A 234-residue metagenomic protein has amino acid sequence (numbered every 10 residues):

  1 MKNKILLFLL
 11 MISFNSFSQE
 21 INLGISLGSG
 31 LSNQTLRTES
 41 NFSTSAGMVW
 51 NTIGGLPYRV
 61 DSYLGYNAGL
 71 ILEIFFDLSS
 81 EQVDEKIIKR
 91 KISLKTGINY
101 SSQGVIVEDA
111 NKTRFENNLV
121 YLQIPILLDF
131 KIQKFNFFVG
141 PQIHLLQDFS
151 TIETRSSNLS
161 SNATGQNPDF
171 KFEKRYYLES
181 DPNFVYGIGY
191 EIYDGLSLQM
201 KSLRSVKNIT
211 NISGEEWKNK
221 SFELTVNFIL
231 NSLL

Functional and structural regions predicted by a protein language model:
Q19-E81, R155, I229-L234: Short glycine/proline- and aromatic-enriched beta-strand/turn motifs that initiate or cap beta-hairpins
Q19-I21, S62-A68, R90, N118-L122 (+3 more regions): Residues that define the transmembrane beta-barrel architecture of outer-membrane proteins
N22, S26, Y190, D194 (+1 more regions): Outer-membrane beta-barrel "beta-signal"
L23-L27, L94-I98, I126, F137-V139 (+3 more regions): Membrane-embedded beta-strand positions of outer-membrane beta-barrel proteins
S29-T35, F76, Y100-G104, I132-K134 (+3 more regions): Transmembrane beta-strands of outer-membrane beta-barrel pores
T35-R59, S102-V120, Q147-Y177, N208-E215: Flexible, solvent-exposed loop segments that connect beta-strands
L70-F76, K86, I126-F130, L145 (+3 more regions): Residue-level signature of outer-membrane beta-barrel architecture
S79-Q82, I92-L94, K134-F137, D194-M200 (+1 more regions): Repeated loop/turn-to-beta-strand initiation elements of outer-membrane beta-barrel proteins
